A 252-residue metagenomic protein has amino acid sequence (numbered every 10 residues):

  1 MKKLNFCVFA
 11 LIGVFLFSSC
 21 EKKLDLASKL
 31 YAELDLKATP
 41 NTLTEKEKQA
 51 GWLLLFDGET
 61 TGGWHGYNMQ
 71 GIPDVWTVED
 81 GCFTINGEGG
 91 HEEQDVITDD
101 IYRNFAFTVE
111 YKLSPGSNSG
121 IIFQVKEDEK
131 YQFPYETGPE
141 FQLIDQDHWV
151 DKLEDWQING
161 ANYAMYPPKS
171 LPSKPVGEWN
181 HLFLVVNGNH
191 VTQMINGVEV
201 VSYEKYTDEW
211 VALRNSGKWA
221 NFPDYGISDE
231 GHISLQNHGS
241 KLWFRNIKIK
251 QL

Functional and structural regions predicted by a protein language model:
M1-A27: Bacterial Sec-dependent N-terminal signal peptides
C20-L252: Carbohydrate-interacting regions of secretory-pathway proteins
